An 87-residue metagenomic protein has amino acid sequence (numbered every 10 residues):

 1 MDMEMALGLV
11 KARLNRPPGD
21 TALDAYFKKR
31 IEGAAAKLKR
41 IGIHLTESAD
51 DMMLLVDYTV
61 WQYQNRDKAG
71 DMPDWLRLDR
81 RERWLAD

Functional and structural regions predicted by a protein language model:
M1-D87: Divalent metal-cofactor coordination and adjacent catalytic microenvironments
